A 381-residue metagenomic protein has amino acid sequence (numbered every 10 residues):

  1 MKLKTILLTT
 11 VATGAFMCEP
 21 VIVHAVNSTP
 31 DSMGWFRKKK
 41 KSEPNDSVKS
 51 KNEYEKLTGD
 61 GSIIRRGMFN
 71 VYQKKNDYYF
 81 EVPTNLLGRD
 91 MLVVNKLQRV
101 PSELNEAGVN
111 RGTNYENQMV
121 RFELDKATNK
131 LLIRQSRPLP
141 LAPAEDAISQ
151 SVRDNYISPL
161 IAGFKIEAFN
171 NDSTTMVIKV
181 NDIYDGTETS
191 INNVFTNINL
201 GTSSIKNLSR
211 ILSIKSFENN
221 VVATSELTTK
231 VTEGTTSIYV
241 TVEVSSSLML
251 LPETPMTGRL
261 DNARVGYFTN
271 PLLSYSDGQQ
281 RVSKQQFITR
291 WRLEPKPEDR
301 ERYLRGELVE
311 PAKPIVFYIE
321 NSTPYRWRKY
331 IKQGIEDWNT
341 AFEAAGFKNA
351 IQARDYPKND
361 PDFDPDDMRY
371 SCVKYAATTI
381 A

Functional and structural regions predicted by a protein language model:
K4-G14: Sec-dependent N-terminal signal peptides
A15-V23: C-terminal segment of classical bacterial N-terminal signal peptides
V26-T323, A341, A345, A350 (+1 more regions): Auxiliary tRNA-acceptor-end handling modules of aminoacyl-tRNA synthetases
N52, K329-E336, T340: Solvent-exposed, polar/charged alpha-helical surfaces in well-ordered, non-transmembrane soluble domains, broadly
P324-R328: Alpha-helix N-cap/helix-initiation motif
